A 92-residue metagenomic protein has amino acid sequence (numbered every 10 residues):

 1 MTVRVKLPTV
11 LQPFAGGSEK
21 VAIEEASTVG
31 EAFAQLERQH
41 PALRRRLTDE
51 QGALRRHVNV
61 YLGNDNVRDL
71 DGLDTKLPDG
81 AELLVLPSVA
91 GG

Functional and structural regions predicted by a protein language model:
M1-G91: Ubiquitin-like/PB1-type beta-grasp interaction modules and other compact soluble beta-rich domains
